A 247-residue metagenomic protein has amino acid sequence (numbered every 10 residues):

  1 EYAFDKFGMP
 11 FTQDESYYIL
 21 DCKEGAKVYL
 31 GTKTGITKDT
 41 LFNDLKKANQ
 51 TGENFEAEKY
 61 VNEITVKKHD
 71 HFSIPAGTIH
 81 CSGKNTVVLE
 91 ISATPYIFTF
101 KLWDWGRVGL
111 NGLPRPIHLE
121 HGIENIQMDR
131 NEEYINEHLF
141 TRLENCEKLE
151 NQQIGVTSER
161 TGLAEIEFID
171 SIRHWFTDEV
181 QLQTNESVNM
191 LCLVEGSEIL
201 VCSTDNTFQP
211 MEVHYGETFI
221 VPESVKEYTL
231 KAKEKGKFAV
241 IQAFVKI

Functional and structural regions predicted by a protein language model:
E1-K68, S82-S197, V201-T204, P210-M211 (+3 more regions): Active-site region of the double-stranded beta-helix
H71-C81, I97, T218-F219, S224-L230: Histidine-centered metal-chelating micro-motifs
